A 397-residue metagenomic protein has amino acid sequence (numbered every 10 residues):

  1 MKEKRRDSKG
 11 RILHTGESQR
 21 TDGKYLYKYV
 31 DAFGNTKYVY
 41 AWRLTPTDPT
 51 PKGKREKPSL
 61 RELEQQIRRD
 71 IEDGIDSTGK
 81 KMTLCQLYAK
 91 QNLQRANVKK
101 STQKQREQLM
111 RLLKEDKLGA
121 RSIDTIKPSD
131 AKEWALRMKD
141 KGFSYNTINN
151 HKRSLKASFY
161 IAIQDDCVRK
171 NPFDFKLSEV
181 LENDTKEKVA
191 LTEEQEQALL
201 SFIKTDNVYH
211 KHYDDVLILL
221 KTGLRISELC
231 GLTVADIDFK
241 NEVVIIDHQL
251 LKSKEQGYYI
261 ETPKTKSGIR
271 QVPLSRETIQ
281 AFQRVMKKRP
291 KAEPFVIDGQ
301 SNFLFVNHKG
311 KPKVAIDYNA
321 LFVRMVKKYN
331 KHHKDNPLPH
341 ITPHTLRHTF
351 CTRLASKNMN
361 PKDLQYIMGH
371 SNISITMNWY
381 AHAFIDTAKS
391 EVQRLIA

Functional and structural regions predicted by a protein language model:
M1-L44, H248: Short, Arg/Lys-rich segments that mark the N-terminal edge of DNA/RNA- and chromatin-recognition modules
I12, N35-V39, P46-K52, T83-R111 (+1 more regions): Short, aromatic/basic-rich helix-turn unit that serves as a nucleic-acid recognition element
R69-I75, Q86-G142, S158-I161: Basic/aromatic-enriched alpha-helical hairpins
Y145, S201-H212, T222, V272 (+4 more regions): Short, basic (Lys/Arg/His-rich) helix/loop patches that form interaction surfaces in the mid-to-C-terminal regions
N149, Q164, V168-L232, K240 (+3 more regions): Basic, Lys/Arg- and aromatic-enriched nucleic-acid-binding interface segment
L232-P290: Conserved tyrosine-mediated DNA breakage-rejoining catalytic core shared by Y-recombinases
D236-V243, M359-N378: Short, polar N-cap/turn motifs at the start of nucleic acid-interacting alpha helices
E255-I260, K357, N378, H382-A397: DNA/chromatin major-groove-contacting recognition/catalytic segments
